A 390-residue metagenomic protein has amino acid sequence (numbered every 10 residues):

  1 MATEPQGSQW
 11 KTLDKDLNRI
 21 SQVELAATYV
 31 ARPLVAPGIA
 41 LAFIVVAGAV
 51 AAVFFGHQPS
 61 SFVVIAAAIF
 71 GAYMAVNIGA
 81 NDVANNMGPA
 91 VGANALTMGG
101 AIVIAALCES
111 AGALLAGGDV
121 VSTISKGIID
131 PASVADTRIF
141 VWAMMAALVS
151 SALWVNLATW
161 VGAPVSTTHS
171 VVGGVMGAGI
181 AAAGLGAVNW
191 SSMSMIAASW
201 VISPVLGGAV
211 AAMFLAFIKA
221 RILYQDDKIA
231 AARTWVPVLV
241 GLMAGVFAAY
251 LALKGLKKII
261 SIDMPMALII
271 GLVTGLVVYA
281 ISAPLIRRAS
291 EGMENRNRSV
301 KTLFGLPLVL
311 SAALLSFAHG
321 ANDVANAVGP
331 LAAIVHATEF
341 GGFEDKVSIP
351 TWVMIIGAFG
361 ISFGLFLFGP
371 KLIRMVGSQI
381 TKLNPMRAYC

Functional and structural regions predicted by a protein language model:
A2-C390: Alpha-helical transmembrane segments and immediately membrane-proximal extracytoplasmic
